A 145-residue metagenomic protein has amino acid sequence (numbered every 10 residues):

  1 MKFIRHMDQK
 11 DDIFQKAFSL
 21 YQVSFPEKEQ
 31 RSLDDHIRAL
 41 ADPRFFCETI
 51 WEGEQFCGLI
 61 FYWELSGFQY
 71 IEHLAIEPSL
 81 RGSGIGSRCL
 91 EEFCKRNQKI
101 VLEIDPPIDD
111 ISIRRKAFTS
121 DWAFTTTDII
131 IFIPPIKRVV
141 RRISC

Functional and structural regions predicted by a protein language model:
M1-R31, D35: Short amphipathic alpha-helix that is part of the acyltransferase structural core
V23-G53: Active-site rim helix/loop that mediates acceptor-substrate recognition in acyltransferases
T49, E54-W63, F68-A75: Conserved beta-strand in the GNAT
L74, S79, E103-P107: Short strand-loop junctions, especially beta-strand C-caps/beta-turns that link beta-sheets to coils or alpha-helices
I76, G82-K95: Conserved acetyl-CoA-binding loop-helix of GNAT-fold acetyltransferases
R96-D110: Conserved GNAT acetyl-CoA-binding A-motif
P107-F132: Conserved active-site alpha-helix within GNAT-family acetyltransferase domains
F132-C145: C-terminal "cap" of GNAT-fold acetyltransferases
